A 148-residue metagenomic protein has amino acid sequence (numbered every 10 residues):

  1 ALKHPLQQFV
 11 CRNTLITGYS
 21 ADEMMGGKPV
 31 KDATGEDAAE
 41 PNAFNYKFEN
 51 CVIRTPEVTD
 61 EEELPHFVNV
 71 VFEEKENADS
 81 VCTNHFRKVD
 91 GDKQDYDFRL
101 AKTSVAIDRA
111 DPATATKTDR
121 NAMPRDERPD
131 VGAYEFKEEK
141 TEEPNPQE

Functional and structural regions predicted by a protein language model:
A1-R99: Predominantly extracellular beta-rich ligand-binding scaffolds that present long acidic/polar faces for carbohydrate
Q94-D97, A101-E148: Surface beta-loop-beta hairpin patches that serve as ligand-binding interfaces in beta-rich domains
